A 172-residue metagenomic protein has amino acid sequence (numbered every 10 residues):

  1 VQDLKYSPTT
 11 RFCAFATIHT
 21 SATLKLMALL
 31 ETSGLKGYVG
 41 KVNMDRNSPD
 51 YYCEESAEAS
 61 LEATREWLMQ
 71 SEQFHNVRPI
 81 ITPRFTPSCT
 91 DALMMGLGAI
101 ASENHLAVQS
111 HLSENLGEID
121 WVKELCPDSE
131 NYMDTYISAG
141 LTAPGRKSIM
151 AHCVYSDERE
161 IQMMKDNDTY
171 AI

Functional and structural regions predicted by a protein language model:
V1: Residues forming anionic-ligand binding surfaces in small-molecule and nucleic-acid pockets of primarily soluble enzymes
L4-K5, A101: Hydrophobic pocket-lining residues that define ligand/cofactor binding sites across diverse proteins
T10-R11: Short acidic/polar active-site loop segments enriched in Thr and Asp
A14, A151, I172: Redox-cofactor binding/interface segments in oxidoreductases and associated redox assembly factors
F15-H19: Interhelical loop and helix-boundary elements at the membrane-water interface of polytopic inner-membrane proteins
S21-V154, R159: Metal-coordinating catalytic core of metallo-dependent amide/deamination hydrolases
D157-R159, D166-I172: A conserved active-site cap/scaffold subdomain adjacent to cofactor or substrate pockets
